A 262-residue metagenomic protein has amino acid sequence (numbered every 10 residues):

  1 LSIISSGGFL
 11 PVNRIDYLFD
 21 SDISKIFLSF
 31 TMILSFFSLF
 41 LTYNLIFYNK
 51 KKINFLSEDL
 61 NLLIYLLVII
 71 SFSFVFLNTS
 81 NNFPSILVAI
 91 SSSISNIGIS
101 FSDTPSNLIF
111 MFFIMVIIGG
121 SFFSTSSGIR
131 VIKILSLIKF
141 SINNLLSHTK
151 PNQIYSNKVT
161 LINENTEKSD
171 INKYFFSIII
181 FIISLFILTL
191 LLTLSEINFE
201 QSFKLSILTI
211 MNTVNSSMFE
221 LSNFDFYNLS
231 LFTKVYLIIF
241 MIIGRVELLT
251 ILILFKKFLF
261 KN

Functional and structural regions predicted by a protein language model:
L1-N262: Membrane-proximal intracellular helices of multi-pass ion channels
